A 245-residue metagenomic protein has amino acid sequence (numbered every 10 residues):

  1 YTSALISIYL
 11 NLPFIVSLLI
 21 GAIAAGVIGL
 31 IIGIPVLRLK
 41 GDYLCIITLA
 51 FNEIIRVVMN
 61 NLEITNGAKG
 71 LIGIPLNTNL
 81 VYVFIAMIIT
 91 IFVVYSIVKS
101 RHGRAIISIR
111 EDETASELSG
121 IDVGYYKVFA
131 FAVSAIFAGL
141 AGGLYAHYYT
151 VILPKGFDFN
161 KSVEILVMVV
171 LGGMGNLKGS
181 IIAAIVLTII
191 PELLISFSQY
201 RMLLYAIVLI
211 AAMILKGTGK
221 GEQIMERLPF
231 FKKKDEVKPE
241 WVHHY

Functional and structural regions predicted by a protein language model:
Y1-Y245: Transmembrane alpha-helices and adjacent helix-loop boundaries
